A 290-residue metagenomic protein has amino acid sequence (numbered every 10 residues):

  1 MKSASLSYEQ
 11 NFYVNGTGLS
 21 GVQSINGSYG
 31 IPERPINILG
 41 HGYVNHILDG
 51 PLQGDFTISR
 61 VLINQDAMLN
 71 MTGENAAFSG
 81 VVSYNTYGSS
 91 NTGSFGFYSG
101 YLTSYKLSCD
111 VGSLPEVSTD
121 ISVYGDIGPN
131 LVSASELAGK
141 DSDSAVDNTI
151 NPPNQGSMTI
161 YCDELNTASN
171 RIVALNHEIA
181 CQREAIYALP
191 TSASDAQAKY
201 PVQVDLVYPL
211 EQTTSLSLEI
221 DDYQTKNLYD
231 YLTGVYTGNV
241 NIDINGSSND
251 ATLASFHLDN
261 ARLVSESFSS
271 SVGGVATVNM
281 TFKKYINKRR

Functional and structural regions predicted by a protein language model:
M1-R290: Signature of extracytoplasmic/envelope-associated structural regions
